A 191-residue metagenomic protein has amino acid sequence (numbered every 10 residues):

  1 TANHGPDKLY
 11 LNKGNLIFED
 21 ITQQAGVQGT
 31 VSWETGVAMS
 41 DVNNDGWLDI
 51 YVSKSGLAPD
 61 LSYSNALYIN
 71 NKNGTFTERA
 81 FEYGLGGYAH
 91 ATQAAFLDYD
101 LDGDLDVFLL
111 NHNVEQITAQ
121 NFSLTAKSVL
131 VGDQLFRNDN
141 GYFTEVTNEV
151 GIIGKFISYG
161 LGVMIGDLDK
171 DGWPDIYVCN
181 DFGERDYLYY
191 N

Functional and structural regions predicted by a protein language model:
T1-N191: Beta-propeller-forming repeat regions
